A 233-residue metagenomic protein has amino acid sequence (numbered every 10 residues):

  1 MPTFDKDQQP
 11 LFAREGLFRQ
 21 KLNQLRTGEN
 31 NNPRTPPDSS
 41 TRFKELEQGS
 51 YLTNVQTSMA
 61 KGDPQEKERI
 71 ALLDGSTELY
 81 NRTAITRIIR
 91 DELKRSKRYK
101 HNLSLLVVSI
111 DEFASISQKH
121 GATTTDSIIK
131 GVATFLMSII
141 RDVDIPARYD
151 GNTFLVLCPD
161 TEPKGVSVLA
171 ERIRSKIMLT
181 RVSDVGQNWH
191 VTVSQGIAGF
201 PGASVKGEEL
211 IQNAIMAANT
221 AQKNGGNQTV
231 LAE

Functional and structural regions predicted by a protein language model:
M1-P37: Non-catalytic regulatory/interaction regions at protein termini and inter-domain linkers
G16, S167-E171, F200-V230: Catalytic-core segments of nucleotide cyclases and related cyclic-nucleotide turnover enzymes
P37-K94, D144-I145, L157: Signal-transducing coiled-coil linker helices
N81-L93, K97-S104, D111-M137, A147-G151 (+3 more regions): Conserved long alpha-helical elements within nucleotide-processing catalytic cores of c-di-GMP signaling and class III
A147-R148, I177-V193: Catalytic core regions of nucleotide second-messenger enzymes
L157-V166, V185-N188, S194-L210: Catalytic strand-loop-helix junctions within cyclic-nucleotide turnover domains
